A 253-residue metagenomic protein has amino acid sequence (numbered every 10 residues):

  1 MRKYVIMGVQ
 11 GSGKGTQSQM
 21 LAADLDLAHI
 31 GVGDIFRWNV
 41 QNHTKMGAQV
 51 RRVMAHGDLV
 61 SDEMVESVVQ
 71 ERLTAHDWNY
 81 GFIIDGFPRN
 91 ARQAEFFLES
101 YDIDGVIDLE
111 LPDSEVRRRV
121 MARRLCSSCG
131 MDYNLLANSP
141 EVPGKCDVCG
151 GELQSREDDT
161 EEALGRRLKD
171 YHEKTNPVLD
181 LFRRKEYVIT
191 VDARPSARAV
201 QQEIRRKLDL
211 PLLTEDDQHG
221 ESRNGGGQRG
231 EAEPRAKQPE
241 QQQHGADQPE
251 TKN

Functional and structural regions predicted by a protein language model:
M1-N253: Glycine-rich phosphate-binding loop of ATP-dependent small-molecule kinases
